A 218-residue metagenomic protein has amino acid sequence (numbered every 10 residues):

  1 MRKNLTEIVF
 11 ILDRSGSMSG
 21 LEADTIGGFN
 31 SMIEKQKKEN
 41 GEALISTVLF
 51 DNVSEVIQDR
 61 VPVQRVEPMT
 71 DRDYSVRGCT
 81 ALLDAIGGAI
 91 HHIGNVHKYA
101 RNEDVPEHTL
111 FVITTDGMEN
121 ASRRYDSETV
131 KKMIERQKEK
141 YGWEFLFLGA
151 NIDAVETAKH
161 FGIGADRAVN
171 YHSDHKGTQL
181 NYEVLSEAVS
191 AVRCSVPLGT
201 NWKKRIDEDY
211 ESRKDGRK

Functional and structural regions predicted by a protein language model:
M1-K218: Acidic, low-complexity intrinsically disordered regions
